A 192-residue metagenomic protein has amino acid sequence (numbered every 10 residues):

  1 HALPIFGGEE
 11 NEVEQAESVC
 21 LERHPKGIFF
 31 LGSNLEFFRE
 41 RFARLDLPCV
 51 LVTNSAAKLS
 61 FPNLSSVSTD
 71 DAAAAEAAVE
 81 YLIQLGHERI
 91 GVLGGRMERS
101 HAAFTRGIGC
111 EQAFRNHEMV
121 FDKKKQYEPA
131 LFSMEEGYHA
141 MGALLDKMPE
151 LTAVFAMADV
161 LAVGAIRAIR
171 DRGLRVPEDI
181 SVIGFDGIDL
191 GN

Functional and structural regions predicted by a protein language model:
H1, I5, S18-L21, G27 (+2 more regions): Bacterial carbohydrate/catabolite-sensing allosteric modules
G7-N11, F30-E36, V160: Short beta->alpha connector loops
V13-E17: Distinct, well-ordered alpha-helical segments
